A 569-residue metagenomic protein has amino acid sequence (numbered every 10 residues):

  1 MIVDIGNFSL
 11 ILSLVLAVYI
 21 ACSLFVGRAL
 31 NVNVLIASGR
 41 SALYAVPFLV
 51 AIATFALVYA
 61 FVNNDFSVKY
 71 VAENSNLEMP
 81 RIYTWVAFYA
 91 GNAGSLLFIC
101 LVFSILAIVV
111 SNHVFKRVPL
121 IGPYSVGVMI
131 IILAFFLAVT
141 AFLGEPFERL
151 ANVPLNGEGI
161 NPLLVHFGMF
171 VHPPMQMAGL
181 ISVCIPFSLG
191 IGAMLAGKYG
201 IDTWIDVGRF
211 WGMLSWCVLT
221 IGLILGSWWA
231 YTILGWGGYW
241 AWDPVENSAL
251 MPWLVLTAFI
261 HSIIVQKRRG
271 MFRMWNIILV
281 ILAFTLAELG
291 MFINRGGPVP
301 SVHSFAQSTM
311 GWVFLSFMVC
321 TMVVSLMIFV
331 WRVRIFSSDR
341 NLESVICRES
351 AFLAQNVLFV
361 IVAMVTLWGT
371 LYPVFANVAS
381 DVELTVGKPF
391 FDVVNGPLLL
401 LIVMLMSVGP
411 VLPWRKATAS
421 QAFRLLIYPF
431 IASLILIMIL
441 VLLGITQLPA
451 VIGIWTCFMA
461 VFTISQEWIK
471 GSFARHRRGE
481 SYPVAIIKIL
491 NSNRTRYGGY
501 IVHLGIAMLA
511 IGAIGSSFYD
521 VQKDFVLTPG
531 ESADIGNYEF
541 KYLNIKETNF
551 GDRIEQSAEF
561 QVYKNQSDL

Functional and structural regions predicted by a protein language model:
M1-V34, I52, F66, P244-L254 (+5 more regions): Contiguous transmembrane helix-bundle modules in multi-pass membrane proteins
I11-C22, R28-V32, S95-S227: A conserved hydrophobic secondary-structure block that centers on an alpha-helix together with its immediately flanking
L12-R28, Y44-T54, M79-Y83, I99-V114 (+5 more regions): Central hydrophobic cores of alpha-helical transmembrane segments in multi-pass inner-membrane proteins across all
L24-G27, L57-A60, S111, T140 (+7 more regions): Structural signal for membrane-spanning alpha-helices in multi-pass inner-membrane proteins, emphasizing helix cores
A29-V50, V109-L133, L195-C217, W242 (+6 more regions): Membrane-interfacial loop-to-helix junctions in multi-pass inner-membrane proteins
A51-S125, A141-P162, G222-K267, M291-I293 (+3 more regions): Membrane-interface helix-loop-helix modules in multi-pass inner-membrane proteins
W85-L101, V165-I181, M318-V323, V393-M404: Hydrophobic alpha-helical transmembrane segments
K523-L569: Soluble non-transmembrane domains of integral membrane proteins
